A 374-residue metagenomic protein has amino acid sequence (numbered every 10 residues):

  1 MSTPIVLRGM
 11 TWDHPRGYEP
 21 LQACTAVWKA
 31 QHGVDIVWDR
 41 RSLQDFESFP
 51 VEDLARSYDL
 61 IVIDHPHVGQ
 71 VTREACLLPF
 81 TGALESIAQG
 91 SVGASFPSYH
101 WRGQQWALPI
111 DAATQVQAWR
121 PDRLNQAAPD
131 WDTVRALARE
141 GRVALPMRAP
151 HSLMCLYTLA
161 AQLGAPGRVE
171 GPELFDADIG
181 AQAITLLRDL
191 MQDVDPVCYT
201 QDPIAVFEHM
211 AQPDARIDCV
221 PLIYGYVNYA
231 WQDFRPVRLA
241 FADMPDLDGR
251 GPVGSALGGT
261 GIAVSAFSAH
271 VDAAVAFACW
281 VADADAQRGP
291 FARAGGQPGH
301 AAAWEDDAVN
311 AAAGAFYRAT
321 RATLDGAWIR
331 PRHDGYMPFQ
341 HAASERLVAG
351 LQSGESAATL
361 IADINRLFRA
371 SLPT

Functional and structural regions predicted by a protein language model:
T3-P15, V34-R40, L60, V143-A144: Short, well-ordered beta-strand elements
G33-S91, D218: Extracytoplasmic "Venus flytrap"/periplasmic binding protein-like
P66-V116, Q126, F241-A242: Hinge/lid segment of periplasmic solute-binding proteins
L108, Q115, T133-E173, I179 (+1 more regions): Extracytoplasmic/periplasmic solute-binding protein
G171-D202, M244: Glycine-centered hinge/linker elements that transmit conformational signals in sensory and ligand-binding systems
D193-A269: Extracytoplasmic/periplasmic substrate-binding proteins
A292-A342: Long, aromatic- and glycine/proline-rich binding clefts that accommodate carbohydrate-like moieties
D325-T374: Conserved C-terminal helix/tail region of periplasmic/extracytoplasmic solute-binding proteins
